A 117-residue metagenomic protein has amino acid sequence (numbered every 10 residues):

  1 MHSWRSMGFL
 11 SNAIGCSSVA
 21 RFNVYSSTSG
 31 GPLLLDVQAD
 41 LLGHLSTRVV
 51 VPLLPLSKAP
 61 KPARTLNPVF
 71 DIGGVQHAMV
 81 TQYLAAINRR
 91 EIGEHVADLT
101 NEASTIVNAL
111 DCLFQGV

Functional and structural regions predicted by a protein language model:
H2-R5, F9-S11, G73-V117: C-terminal terminal-subdomain/extension
H2-T28: GIY-YIG nuclease catalytic motif and its immediate N-terminal context
I14, L45-T47, P55-S57, D71 (+2 more regions): Alpha-helix boundary/interfacial micro-motifs
S17, S26, P62, D98-E102: Generic detector of ordered secondary-structure context
S17-A20, V24, L33-D36, L53 (+4 more regions): A near-ubiquitous, low-amplitude feature marking generic local secondary-structure context
R21-V24, T28-P68: Compact nucleic-acid interaction/catalytic patches
